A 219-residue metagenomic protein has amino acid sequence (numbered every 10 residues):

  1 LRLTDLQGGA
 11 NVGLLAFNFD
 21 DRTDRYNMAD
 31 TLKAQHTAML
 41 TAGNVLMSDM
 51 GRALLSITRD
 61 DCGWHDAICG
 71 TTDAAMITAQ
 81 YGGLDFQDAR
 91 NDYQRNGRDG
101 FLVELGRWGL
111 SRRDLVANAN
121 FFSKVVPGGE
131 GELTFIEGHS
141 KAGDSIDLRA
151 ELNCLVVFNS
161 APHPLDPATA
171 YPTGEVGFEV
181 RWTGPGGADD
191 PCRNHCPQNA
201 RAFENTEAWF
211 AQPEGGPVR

Functional and structural regions predicted by a protein language model:
R2-R219: Acidic, Ser/Thr/Pro
